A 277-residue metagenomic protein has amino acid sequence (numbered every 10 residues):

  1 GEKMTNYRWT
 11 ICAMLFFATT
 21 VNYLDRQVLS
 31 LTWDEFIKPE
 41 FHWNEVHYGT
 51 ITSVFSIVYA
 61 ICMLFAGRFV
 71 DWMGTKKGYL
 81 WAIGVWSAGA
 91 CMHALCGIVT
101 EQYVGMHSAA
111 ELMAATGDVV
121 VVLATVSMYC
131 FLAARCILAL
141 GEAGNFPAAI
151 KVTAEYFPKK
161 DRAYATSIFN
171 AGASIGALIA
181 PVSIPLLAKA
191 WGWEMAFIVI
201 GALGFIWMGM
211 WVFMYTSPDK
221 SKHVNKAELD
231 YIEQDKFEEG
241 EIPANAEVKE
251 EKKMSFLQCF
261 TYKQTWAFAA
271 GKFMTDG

Functional and structural regions predicted by a protein language model:
T10-E45: Extracytoplasmic
Q27, S56-L64, A177-L178: Residue-level signature of mid-helix packing/kink "hotspots" within the transmembrane helices of 12-pass Major
T32-I61, H107-A109, M113-T116, L123 (+1 more regions): Extracellular/periplasmic helix-loop-helix junction of adjacent transmembrane segments in MFS-like secondary
C62-G74: Helix-to-loop junctions at the C-terminal end of transmembrane segments in multipass secondary transporters
G84-A124: C-terminal ends and interior cores of transmembrane alpha-helices in multi-pass membrane transporters/permeases
A134-S174: Cytoplasmic helix-loop-helix junction between adjacent transmembrane helices in 12-TM secondary transporters
A173-K222: Helix-loop-helix hairpin linking two adjacent transmembrane segments in secondary transporters
